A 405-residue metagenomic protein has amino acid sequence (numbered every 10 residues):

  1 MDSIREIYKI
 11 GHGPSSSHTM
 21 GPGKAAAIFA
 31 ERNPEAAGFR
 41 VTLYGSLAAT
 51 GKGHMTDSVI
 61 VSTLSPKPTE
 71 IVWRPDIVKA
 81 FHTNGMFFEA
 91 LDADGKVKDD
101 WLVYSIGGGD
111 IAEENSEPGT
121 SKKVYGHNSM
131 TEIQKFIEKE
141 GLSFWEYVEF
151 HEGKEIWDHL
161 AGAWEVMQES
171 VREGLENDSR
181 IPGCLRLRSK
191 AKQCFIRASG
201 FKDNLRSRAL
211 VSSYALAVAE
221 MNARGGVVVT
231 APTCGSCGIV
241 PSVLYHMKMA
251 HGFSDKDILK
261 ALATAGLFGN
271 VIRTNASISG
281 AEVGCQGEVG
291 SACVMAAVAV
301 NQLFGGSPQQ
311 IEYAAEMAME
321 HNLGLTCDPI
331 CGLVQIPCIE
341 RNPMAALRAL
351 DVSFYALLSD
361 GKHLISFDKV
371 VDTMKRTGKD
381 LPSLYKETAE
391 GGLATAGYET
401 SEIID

Functional and structural regions predicted by a protein language model:
Y8-I28, R224-V243, C285-C293: Conserved phosphate/anionic-ligand binding catalytic regions in large, soluble enzymes, centered on
I10-G11, S279-G284, P329-C338: Short beta-alpha connecting loops at secondary-structure transitions that line or flank enzyme active sites
T19-R32, P241-G252, V298-G305: Alpha-helical support elements that line or immediately flank enzyme active sites and cofactor-binding pockets
P22-A90, W101-V103: Early transmembrane hairpin of solute transport permeases
T63, T69-F201, A209-L210: C-terminal regulatory domains involved in ligand/effector binding and gene-expression control
Q168-G284, G392-D405: Accessory "access/gating" subregions that flank catalytic or transport cores
S213, A217, G238-K248, A263-V271 (+3 more regions): Contiguous, well-ordered alpha-helical segments that form the cores/surfaces of helical PPI scaffolds
V300-D405: Functionally critical mobile loop/hinge segments
